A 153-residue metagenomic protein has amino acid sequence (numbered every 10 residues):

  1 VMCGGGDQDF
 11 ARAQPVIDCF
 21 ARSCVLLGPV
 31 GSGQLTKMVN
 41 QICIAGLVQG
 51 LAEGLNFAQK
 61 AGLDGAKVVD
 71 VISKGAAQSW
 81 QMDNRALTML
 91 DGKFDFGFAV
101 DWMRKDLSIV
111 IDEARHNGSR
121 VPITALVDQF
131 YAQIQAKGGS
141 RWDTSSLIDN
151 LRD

Functional and structural regions predicted by a protein language model:
M2-T36, A45-S79: Internal alpha-helical scaffold of NAD(P)-dependent oxidoreductase catalytic cores
A11-Q14, A52, A66, R104 (+3 more regions): Generic alpha-helical structural signal
F20, K60, H116-N117, N150: Alpha-helical structural context
V30, Q34-L35, Q78-T144, L151: Interdomain hinge/lid region at the active-site interface of Rossmann-like NAD(P)-dependent oxidoreductases
